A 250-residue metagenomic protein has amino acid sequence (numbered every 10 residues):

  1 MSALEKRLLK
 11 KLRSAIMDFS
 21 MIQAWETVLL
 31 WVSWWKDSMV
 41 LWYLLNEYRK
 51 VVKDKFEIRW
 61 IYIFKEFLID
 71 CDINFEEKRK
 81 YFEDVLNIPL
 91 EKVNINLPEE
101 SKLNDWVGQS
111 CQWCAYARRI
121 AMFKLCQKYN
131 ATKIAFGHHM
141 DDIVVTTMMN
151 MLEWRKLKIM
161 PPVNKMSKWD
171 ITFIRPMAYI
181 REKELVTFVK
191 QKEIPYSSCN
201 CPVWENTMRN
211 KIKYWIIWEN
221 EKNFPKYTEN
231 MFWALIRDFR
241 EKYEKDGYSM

Functional and structural regions predicted by a protein language model:
M1-T147, E153, K183-Q191: ATP-dependent adenylation/nucleotidyltransferase module used to activate substrates
F19, E219, N223, D238-K242: Short secondary-structure junctions and interdomain/linker hinges
D54, F224-K226: Proline-centered flexible-loop/turn and helix-kink motifs
K65-F67, L97-E99, N164-S167, I180 (+2 more regions): Residue-level detector of flexible, active-site-proximal loop/helix-junction positions within diverse enzyme catalytic
D70, S101-N104, M208-R209, R240-Y243: Short, solvent-exposed polar/charged micro-motifs at secondary-structure junctions
I134, D141-E221: Catalytic subdomain that performs nucleotidyl-dependent activation
Y214, K226-M250: A short, charged, Gly/Pro-tolerant segment at domain boundaries
